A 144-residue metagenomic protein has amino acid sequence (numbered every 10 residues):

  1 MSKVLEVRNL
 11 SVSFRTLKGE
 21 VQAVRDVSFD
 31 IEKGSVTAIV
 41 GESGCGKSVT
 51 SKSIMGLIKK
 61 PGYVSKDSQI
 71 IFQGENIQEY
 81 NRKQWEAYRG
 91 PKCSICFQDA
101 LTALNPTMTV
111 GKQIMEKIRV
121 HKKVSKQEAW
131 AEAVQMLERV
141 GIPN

Functional and structural regions predicted by a protein language model:
M1-N144: ABC transporter nucleotide-binding domains
